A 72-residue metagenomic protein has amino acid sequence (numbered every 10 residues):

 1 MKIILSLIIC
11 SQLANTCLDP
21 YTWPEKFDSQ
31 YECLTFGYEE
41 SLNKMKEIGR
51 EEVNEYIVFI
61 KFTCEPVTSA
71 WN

Functional and structural regions predicted by a protein language model:
M1-T22: Short aromatic-glycine-(Arg/Gly/Cys) micro-motifs in beta-strand/loop hairpins
I4-I8, F27, S41-I48: Short amphipathic alpha-helical surface micro-motifs
C10, C33, C64: Short cysteine clusters
T16, W23, E39, A70-W71: Secreted/processed peptides and extracellular or luminal domains of membrane proteins
L18-E32: A short, exposed loop/beta-hairpin motif centered on an aromatic-Gly-Thr core
S29, L34-S41: Short, well-ordered alpha-helical segments
N43-N72: Short, mixed-charge low-complexity intrinsically disordered segments
